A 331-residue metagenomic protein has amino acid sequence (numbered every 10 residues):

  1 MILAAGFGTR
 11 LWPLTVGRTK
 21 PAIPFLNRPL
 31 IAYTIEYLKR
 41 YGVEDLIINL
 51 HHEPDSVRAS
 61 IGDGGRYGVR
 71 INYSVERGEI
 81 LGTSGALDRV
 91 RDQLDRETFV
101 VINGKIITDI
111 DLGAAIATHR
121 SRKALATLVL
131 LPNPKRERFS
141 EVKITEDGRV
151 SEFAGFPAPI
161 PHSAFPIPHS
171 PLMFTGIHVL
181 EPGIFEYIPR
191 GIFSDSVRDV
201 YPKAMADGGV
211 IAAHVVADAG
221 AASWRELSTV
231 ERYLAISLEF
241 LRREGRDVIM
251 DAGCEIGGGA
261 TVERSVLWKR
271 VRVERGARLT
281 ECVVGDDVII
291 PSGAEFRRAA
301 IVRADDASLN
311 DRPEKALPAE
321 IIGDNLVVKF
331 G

Functional and structural regions predicted by a protein language model:
M1-R58: N-terminal glycine-rich phosphate-binding loop and ensuing alpha1 helix
L3, F25, N49, E76 (+2 more regions): Generic beta-sheet signal
K20, E76-L81, D218-R225: Glycine-rich "substrate-gating" loop/helix at the edge of Rossmann-like oxidoreductase active sites
D45-H51, V129-L130, V283, A300: Short internal beta-strands
V57-E146, P189: Conserved beta-loop-beta/alpha segment of the NTase-like Rossmann-fold superfamily that binds/positions NTPs
T83, M173-I177, G258: Glycine/small-residue-rich pyrophosphate-binding loop that anchors the diphosphate of NDP-sugar donors
T98-I102, I107, G113-R120, L131-R136 (+1 more regions): Catalytic-core segments of class I nucleotidyltransferases/pyrophosphorylases that form NMP-activated intermediates
V248-G331: Structural signal for interior beta-strand "rungs" in well-ordered beta-sheet cores of soluble enzyme domains
